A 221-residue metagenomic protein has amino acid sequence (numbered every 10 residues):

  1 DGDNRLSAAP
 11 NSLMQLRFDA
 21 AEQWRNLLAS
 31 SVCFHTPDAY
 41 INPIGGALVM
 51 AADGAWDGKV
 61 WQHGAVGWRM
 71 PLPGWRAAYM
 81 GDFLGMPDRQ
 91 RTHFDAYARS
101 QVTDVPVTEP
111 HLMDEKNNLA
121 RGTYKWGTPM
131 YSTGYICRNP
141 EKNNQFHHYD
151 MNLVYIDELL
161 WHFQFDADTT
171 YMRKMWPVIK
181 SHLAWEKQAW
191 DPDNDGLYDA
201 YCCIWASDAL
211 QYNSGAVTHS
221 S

Functional and structural regions predicted by a protein language model:
D1-P10, Q62-H63, T123-V154, A184-S221: The feature captures the catalytic groove of carbohydrate-active enzymes
D1-S30: Extended acidic/polar, glycine-enriched regions that form or flank non-catalytic beta-rich accessory modules
Q23-K174: Substrate-binding groove/exosite segments of carbohydrate-active enzymes
A51, F94, D114, I179 (+2 more regions): General N-terminal targeting signals
T92, K174-P177, S181, W185: Alpha-helical scaffolding segments of alpha/beta enzyme cores, especially the outer helices of TIM-barrel or partial
